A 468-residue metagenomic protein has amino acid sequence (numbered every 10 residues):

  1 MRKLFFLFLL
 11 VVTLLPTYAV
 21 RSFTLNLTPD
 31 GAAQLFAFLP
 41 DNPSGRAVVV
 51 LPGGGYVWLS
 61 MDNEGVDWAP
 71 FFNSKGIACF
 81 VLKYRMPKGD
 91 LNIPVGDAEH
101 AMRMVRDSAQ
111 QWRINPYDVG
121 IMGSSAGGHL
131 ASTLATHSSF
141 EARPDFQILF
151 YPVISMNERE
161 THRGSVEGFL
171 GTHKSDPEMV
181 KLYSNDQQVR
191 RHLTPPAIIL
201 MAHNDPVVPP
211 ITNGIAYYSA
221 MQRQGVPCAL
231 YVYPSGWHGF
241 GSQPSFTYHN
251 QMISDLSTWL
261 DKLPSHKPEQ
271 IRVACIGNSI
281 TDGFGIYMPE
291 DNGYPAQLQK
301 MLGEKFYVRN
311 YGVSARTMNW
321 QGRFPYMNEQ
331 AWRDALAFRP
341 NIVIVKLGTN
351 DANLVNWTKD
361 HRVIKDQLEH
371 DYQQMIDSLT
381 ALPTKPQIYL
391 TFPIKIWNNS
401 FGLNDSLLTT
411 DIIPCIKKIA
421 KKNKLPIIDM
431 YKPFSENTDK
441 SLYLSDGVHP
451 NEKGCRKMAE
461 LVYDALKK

Functional and structural regions predicted by a protein language model:
F36, I215-K267, D446-V448, E452: C-terminal catalytic histidine-bearing segment of alpha/beta-hydrolase fold enzymes
G45-G53: Short beta-strand element of the alpha/beta-hydrolase
S60-D62, D67, F80-P116, P244-Q251: Catalytic nucleophile-loop/oxyanion-hole region of alpha/beta-hydrolase and closely related hydrolase-like folds
W68, H266-G312, A331-R339: Serine-esterase "nucleophile elbow" of acetyl-processing enzymes
H100-S165, V180, N185: Primarily recognizes the serine-hydrolase "nucleophile elbow" in alpha/beta-hydrolase and SGNH/GDSL folds
V180-K181, K300, E304, Y326-K468: Alpha-helical cap/lid subdomain in secreted, periplasmic, or secretory-pathway luminal O-acyl-processing enzymes
I198-D205: Short beta-strand/loop motif that positions the catalytic acidic residue of the alpha/beta-hydrolase fold
P206-N213: Conserved alpha/beta-hydrolase "acid-adjacent" motif
